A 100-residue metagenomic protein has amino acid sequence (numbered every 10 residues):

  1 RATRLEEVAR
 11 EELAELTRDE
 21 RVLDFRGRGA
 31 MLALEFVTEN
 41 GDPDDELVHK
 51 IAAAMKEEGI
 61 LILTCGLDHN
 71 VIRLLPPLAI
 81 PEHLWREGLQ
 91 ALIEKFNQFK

Functional and structural regions predicted by a protein language model:
R1-K100: Conserved N-terminal phosphate-binding loop of PLP-dependent enzymes in the Aspartate aminotransferase
